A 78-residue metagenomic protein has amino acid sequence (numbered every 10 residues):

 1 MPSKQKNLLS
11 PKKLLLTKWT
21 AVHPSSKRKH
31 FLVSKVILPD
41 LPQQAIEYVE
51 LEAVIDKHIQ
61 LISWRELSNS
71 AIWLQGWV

Functional and structural regions predicted by a protein language model:
M1-L15: Mixed-charge, Lys/Arg-rich low-complexity intrinsically disordered regions
L16, R28, I46: Short coil/loop residues immediately preceding or within conserved phosphate-binding loops of NTP-utilizing enzyme
W19-V22, L51: Short beta-strand segments that buttress and anchor functional surface loops
A21-L32: Short coil-to-beta-strand transition motifs
F31, Q44-E50: Short aromatic-glycine-enriched beta-strand elements
K35-Q44: Short, conserved beta-turn/loop elements at beta-strand boundaries and strand-helix junctions
I55-V78: Intrinsically disordered, low-complexity, charged/polar segments
